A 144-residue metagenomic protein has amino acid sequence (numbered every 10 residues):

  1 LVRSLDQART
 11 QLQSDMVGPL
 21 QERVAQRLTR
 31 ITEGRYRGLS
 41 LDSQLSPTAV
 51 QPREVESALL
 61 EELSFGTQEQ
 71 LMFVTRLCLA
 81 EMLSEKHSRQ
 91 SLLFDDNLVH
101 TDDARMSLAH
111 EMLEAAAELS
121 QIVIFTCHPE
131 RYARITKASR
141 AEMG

Functional and structural regions predicted by a protein language model:
L1-T32: Charged, surface-exposed helical/loop "interaction arms" that form contiguous linear patches used for dimerization
S4, I31-P52, R89-F94: Long, charged, glycine-rich C-terminal linkers/tails
T10-Q21, P47-L77, N97-D103: Conserved ABC ATPase signature
E22-Q26, T75, E111: Generic recognition of well-ordered alpha-helical segments within structured catalytic/regulatory domains
A25, T29, Y36, Q68-Q70: Hinge-like oligomerization/junction regions that interrupt long coiled-coil arms in large cytoskeletal
L28, L71, D95, A109 (+1 more regions): Hydrophobic, well-ordered secondary-structure elements that form the walls of internal hydrophobic environments
F65-L93, A116: GG-anchored amphipathic helix commonly corresponding to the ABC/SMC/Rad50 NBD signature/C-loop
A104-G144: C-terminal lobe/lid and adjacent interdomain/linker elements of RecA-like ASCE P-loop ATPase modules
